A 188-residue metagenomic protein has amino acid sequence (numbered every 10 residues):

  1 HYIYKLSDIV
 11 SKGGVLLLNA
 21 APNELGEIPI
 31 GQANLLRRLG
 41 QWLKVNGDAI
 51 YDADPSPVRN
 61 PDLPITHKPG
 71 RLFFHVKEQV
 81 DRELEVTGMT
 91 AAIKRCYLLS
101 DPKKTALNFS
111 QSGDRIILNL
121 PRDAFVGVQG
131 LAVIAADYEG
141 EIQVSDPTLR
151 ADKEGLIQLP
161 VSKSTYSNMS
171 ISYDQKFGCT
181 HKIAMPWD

Functional and structural regions predicted by a protein language model:
H1-W187: Mature catalytic domains of secreted/periplasmic carbohydrate-active enzymes
